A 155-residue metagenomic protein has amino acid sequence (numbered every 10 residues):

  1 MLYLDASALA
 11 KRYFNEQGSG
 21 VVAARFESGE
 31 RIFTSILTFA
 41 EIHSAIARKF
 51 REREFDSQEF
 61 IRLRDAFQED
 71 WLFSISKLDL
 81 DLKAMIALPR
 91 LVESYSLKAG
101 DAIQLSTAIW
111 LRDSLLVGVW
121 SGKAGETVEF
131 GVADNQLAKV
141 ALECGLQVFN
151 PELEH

Functional and structural regions predicted by a protein language model:
M1, W110-H155: Acidic, PIN/NYN-like endoribonuclease modules and their adjacent C-terminal/linker elements
M1-T38, K49-L63, L146-H155: Short, well-structured N-terminal submotif of metal-dependent ribonuclease cores
L4, T34, D79, A99-A102 (+1 more regions): Short beta-strand scaffold positions
S7, H43, A47, P89-V92: Amphipathic alpha-helical segments within well-ordered protein domains
G29-I32, S74-S76, G125-E129: Short active-site oxyanion
T38-F39, W71-Y95, A102-L111: Acidic catalytic patch
K49, R53-K83: Helix-adjacent hinge/juxtasegments
R53, Y95, L115-G118: Short glycine-centered helix-capping/turn motifs at secondary-structure transition points
